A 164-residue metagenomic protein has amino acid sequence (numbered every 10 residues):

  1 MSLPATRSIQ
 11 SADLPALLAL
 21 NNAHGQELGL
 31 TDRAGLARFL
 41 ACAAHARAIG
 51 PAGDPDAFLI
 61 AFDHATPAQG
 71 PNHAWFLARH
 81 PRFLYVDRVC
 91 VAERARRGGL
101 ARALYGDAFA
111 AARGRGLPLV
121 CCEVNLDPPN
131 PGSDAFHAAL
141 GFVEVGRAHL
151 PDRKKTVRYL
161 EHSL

Functional and structural regions predicted by a protein language model:
L3-A19: A short beta-loop-alpha structural element at the N-terminal edge of CoA-dependent acyl/N-acetyltransferase catalytic
Q26-A52: Active-site rim helix/loop that mediates acceptor-substrate recognition in acyltransferases
I60-R88: Conserved acyl-donor/pantetheine-binding loop and adjacent beta-alpha core of acyl/acetyltransferases and related
A78, R147-L164: C-terminal "cap" of GNAT-fold acetyltransferases
D87-R97, N125-D127: A short, internal acetyl-CoA/4′-phosphopantetheine-binding micro-motif in the GNAT/acyltransferase core
V91, R97-A110, A139: Conserved acetyl-CoA-binding loop-helix of GNAT-fold acetyltransferases
A112-L126: Conserved GNAT acetyl-CoA-binding A-motif
L126-G146: Conserved active-site alpha-helix within GNAT-family acetyltransferase domains
